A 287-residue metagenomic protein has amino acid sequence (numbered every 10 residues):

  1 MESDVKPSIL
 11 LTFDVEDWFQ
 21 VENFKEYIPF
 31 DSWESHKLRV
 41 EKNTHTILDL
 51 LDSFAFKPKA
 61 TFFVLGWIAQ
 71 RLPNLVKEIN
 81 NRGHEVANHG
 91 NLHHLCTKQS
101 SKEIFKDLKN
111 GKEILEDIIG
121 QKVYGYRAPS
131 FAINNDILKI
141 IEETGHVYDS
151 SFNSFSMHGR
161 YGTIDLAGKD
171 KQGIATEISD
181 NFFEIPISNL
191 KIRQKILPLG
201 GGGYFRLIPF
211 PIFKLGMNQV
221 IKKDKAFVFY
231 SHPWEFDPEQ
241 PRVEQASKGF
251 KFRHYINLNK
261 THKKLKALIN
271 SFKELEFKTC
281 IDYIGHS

Functional and structural regions predicted by a protein language model:
M1-G125, S130-I192, I212-S287: Catalytic alpha-helical scaffold of carbohydrate-active enzymes acting on polysaccharides/glycoconjugates
V123, L197-L207: Surface-exposed cleft-lining segments at the edges of enzyme active sites
